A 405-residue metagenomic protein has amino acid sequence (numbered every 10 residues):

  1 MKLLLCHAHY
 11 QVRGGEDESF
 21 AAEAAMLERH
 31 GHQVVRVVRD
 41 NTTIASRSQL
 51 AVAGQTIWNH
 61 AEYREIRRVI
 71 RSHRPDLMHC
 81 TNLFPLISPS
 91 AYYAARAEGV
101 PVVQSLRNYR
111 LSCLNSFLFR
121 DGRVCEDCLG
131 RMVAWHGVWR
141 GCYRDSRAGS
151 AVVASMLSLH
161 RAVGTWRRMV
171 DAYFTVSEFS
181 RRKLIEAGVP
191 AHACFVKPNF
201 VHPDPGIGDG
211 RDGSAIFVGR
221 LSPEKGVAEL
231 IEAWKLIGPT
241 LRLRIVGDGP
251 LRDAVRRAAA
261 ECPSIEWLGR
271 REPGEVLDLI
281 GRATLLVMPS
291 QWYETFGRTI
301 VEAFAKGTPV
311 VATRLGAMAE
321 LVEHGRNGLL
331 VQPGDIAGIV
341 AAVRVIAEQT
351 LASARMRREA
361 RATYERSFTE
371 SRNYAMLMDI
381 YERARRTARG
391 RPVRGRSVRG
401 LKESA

Functional and structural regions predicted by a protein language model:
D17-E18, G213, F217-L236, P250-D253 (+2 more regions): A conserved mid-protein helix/loop that constitutes part of the nucleotide-sugar donor-binding site
I70, R270-R271, D278-A283: Short alpha-helical donor nucleotide-sugar binding micro-motif in glycosyltransferases
L111, E126, G130-G206: Donor nucleotide-sugar binding/catalytic pocket of nucleotide-sugar-dependent glycosyltransferases
D253-G274: Nucleotide-activated donor-binding/catalytic signature segment of Leloir-type glycosyltransferases, i.e., the conserved
G281-T295, T308: Acidic donor-binding loop of glycosyltransferase active sites
P309-A312, V322: Short hydrophobic beta-strand element within catalytic cores of glycosyltransferases and related nucleotide-activated
H324-G325, L329-I336, V345-L351: Conserved acidic donor-binding segment of nucleotide-sugar-dependent glycosyltransferases
V345, A352-S367, N373-D379: A short, well-ordered alpha-helix in the C-terminal region of glycosyltransferases
